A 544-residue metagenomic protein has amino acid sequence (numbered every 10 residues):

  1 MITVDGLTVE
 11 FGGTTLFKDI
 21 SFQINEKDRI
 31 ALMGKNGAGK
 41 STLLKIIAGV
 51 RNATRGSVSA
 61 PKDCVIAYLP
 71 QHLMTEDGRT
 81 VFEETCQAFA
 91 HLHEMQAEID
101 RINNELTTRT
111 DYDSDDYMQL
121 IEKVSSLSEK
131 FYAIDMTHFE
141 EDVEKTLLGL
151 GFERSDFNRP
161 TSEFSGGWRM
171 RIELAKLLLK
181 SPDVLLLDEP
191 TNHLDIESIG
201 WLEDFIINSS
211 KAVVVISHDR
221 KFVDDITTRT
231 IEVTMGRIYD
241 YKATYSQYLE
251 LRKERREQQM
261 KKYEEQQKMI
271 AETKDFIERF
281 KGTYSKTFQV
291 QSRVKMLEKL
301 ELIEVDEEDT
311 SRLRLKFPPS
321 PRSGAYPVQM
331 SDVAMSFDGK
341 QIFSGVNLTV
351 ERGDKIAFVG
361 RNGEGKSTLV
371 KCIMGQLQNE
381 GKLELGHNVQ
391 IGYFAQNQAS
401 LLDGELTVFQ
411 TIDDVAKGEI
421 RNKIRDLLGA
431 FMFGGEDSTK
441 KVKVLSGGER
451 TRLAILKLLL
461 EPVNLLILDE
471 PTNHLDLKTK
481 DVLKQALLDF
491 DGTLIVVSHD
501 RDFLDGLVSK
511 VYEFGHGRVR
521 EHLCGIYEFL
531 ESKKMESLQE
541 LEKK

Functional and structural regions predicted by a protein language model:
M1-K261, R312, K316-K544: ABC ATP-binding cassette signature C-motif
I102, R109, I134, E141 (+5 more regions): Hydrophobic stripe of amphipathic alpha-helices that form coiled-coil interfaces
E144-L150, D275-R279, K295-L300: Short amphipathic coiled-coil heptad-repeat segments
S155, K268, V305-E308: Short, flexible active-site-proximal loops enriched in glycine and acidic residues
Q259-K281, K286-K295, S311, E531-K544: ABC ATPase nucleotide-binding domains
R293-S311, K355: ABC transporter TMD-NBD coupling linker
